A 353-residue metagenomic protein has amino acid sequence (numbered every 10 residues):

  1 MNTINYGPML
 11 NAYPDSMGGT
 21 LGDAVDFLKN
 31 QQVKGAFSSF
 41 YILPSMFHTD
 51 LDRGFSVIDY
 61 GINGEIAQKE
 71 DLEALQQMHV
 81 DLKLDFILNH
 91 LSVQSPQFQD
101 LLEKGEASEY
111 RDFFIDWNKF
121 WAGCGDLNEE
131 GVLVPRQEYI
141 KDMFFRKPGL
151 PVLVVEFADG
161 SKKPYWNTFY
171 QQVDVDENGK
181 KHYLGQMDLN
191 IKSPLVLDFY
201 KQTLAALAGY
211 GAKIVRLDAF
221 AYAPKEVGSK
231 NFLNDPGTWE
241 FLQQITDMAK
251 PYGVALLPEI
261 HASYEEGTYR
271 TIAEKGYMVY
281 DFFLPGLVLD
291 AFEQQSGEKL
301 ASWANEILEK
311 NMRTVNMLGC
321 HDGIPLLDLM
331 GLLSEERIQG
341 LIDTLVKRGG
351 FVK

Functional and structural regions predicted by a protein language model:
M1-T3, E306-I307: Short boundary motifs at domain starts and secondary-structure transition points
N2-L195, A205, F220-F292: Acidic/aromatic-lined carbohydrate-recognition and catalytic surfaces of CAZymes acting on diverse glycans
F86-L88, G297-L300: Gly/lys/ser-thr-rich phosphate-binding loops in alpha/beta enzymes that coordinate phosphoanhydride or phosphate groups
A107-E109, F113, S193-V215, K299-L308: An active-site-proximal structural segment forming one wall of the substrate-binding cleft that immediately precedes
D198, A208-I214, A219, S334 (+1 more regions): Anion-binding catalytic surfaces of enzymes that hydrolyze or transfer phosphate/sulfate esters
L204-E226, C320-H321: Active-site groove signature of glycoside hydrolases
Y277-F283, G297-E298, E309-K310: Catalytic-core regions of glycoside hydrolase
Q294, A301-K353: Active-site-proximal substrate-binding groove within the catalytic cores of carbohydrate-active enzymes
